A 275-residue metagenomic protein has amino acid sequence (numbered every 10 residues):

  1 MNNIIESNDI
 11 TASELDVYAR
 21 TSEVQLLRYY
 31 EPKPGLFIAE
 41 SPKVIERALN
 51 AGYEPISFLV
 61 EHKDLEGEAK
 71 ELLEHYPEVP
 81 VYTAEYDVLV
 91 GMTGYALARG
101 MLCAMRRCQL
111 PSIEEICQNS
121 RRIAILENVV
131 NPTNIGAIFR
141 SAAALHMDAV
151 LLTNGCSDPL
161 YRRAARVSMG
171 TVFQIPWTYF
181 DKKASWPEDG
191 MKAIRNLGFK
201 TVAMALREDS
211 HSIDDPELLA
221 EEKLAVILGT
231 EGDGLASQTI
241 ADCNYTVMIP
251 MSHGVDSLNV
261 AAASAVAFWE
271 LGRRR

Functional and structural regions predicted by a protein language model:
M1-E68, C156-S157: Boundary-proximal intrinsically disordered activation/regulatory segments immediately upstream of a helical core
I4-T11, P80-E85, P176-W186: Short acidic-hydrophobic, aromatic-tinged amphipathic segments that line or gate anion-handling sites
S7, F37, E127-N128, T153-N154 (+3 more regions): Glycine- and other small-residue-rich loops at beta-strand/loop junctions that grip anionic moieties
G67-E78, T239: Short, aromatic/basic amphipathic alpha-helical patches
L73-G94, T178: A glycine-rich helix N-cap at a beta->alpha junction
M101-C103, S141-L145, P159-F173, S237-R275: Structured adenosyl-cofactor binding patch, chiefly the S-adenosyl-L-methionine
Q109-D209: RNA substrate-binding interface of SAM-dependent RNA methyltransferases
V202-V255: Active-site/ligand-binding-proximal alpha/beta "capping" segment
